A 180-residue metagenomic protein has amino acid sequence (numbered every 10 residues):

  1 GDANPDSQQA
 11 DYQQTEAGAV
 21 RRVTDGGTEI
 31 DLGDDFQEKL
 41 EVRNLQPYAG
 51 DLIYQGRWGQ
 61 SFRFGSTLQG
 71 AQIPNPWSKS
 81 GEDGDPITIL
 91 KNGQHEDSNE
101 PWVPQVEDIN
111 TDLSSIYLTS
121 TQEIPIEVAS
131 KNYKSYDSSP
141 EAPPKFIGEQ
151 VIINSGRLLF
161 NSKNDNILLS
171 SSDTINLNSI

Functional and structural regions predicted by a protein language model:
G1-I180: Amphipathic alpha-helical and helix-coil boundary elements used as assembly and membrane-proximal scaffolds
